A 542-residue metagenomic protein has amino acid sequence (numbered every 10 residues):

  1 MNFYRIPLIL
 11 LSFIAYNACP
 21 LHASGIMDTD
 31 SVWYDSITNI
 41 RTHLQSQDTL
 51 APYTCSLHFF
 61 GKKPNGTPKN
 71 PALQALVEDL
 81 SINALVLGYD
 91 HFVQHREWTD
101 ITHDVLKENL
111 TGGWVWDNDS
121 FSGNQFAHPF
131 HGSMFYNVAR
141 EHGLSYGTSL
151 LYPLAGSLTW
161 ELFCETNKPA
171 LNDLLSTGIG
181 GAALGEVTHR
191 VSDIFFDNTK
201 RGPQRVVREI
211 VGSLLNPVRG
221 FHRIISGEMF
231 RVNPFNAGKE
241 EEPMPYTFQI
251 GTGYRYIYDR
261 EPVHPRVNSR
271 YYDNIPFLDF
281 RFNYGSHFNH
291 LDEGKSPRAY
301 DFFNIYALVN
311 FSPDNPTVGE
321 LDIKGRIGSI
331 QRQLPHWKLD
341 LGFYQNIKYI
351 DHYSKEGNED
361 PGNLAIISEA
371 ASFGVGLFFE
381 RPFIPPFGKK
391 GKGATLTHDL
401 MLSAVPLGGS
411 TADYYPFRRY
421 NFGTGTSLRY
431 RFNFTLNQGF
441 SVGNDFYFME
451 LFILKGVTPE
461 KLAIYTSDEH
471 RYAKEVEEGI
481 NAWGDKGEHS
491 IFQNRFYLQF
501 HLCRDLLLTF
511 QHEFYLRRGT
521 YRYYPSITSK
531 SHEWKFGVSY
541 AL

Functional and structural regions predicted by a protein language model:
A18-F126, G132, R140-H142, Y146 (+5 more regions): N-terminal targeting leaders of membrane proteins
S145-T166, G178-A182: Small-polar-interrupted transmembrane alpha-helices in polytopic inner-membrane proteins
T166-N167, E261-V267, Y353-P361, S410-F417 (+2 more regions): Outer-membrane beta-barrel translocator domains and adjoining extracellular loop/strand segments of Gram-negative
E186, Y254, L278-S286, L321-R332 (+5 more regions): Residues on the lipid-exposed face of transmembrane beta-strands in outer-membrane beta-barrel proteins
I225, K530-L542: Outer-membrane beta-barrel "beta-signal"
G253, N346-K348, L364-R471, E475: Detector for outer-membrane/organellar transmembrane beta-barrel domains, recognizing the amphipathic beta-strand
Y254-Y258, V309-P313, Q345-D351, L402-G408 (+3 more regions): Transmembrane beta-strands of outer-membrane beta-barrel pores
N268-N274, G362-A371, P416-T424, W483-S490 (+1 more regions): Replace "Gram-negative outer membrane beta-barrel proteins" with "bacterial and organellar outer membrane beta-barrel
